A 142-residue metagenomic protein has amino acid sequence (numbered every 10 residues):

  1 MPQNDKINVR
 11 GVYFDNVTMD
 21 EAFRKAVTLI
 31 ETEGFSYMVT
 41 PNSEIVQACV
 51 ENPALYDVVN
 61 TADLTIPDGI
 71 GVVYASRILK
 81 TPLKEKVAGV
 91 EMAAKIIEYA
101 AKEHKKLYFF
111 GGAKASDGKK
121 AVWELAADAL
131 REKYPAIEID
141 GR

Functional and structural regions predicted by a protein language model:
M1-E91: N-terminal nucleotide/polyanion-binding subdomain common to many enzyme families
S76-R142: Conserved beta-alpha
